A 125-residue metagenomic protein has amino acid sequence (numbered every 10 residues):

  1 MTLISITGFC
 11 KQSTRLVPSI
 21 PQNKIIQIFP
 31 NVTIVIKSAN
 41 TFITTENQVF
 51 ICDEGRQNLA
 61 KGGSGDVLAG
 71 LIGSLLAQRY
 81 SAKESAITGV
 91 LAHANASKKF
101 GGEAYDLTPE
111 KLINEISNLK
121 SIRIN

Functional and structural regions predicted by a protein language model:
M1-T2: Non-cysteine beta-strand/loop elements that form the S-adenosyl-L-methionine
S5-N125: Small-residue (G/A/S/T)-rich helix-start motifs and N-terminal tracts that mark the onset
